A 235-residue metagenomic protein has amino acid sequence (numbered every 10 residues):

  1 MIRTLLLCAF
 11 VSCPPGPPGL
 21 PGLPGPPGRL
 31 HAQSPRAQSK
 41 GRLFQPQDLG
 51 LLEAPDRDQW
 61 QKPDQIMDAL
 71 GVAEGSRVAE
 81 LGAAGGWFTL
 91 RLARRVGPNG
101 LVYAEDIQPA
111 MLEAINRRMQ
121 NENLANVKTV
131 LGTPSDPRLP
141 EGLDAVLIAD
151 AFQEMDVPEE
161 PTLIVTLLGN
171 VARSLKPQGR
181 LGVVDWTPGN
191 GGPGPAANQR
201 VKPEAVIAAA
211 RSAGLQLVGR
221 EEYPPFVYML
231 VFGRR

Functional and structural regions predicted by a protein language model:
G28-A79, W87, R117: Class I SAM-dependent transferase core
E74-G75, P98-G100, L175-L181: Short glycine-dipeptide loop
V78, V146-L147: Hydrophobic beta-strand segment of the Class I
A79-P137: Class I SAM-dependent methyltransferase SAM/SAH-binding core
A93-R94, T162-R180: A short glycine-rich, Lys/Arg-flanked "PGG" loop and its adjoining helix->strand segment in the class I
L112, R180-A205: Conserved class I S-adenosyl-L-methionine
P137-V146: A short acidic, Gly/Pro-enriched loop at the edge of an enzyme's catalytic core that lines a small-molecule cofactor
V218-R235: Core SAM-dependent methyltransferase catalytic element
